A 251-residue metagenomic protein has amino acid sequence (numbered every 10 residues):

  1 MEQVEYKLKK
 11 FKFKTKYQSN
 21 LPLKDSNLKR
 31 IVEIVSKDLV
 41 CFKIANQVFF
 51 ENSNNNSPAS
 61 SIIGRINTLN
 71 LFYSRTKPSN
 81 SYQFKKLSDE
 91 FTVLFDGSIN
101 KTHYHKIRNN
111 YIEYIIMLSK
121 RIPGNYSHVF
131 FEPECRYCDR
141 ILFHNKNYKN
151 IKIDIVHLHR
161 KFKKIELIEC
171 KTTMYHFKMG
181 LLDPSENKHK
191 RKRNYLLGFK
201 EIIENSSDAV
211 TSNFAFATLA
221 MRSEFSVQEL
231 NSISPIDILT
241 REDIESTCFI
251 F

Functional and structural regions predicted by a protein language model:
M1-F251: Intrinsically disordered, low-complexity Ser/Thr/Pro/Gly-rich regulatory segments
